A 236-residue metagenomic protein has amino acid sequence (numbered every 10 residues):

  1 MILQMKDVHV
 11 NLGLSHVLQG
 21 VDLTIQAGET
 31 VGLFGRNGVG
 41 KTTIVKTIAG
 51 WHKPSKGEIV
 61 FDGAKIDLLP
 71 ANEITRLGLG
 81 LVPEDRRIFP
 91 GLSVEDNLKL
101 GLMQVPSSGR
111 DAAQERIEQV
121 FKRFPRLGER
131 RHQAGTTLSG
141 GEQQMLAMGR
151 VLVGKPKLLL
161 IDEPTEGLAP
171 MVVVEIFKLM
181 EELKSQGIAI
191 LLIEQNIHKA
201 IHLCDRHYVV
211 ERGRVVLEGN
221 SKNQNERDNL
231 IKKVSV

Functional and structural regions predicted by a protein language model:
G13, L69, V94-E115, R123-P125 (+1 more regions): ABC-type ATPase nucleotide-binding domains, specifically the catalytic core motifs of the NBD
F34-R36: The feature captures the beta-strand-to-loop junction immediately N-terminal to the Walker
A49: Helix-to-loop junction immediately C-terminal to a conserved catalytic motif
G57-I66, L77, D111-I117, L217-G219: Conserved ABC transporter NBD signature motif
A134-L138, E142: Conserved ABC ATPase signature
V151-L152: ABC ATPase C-loop
L159-E163: Catalytic Walker B motif of ABC-type/P-loop ATPase nucleotide-binding domains
